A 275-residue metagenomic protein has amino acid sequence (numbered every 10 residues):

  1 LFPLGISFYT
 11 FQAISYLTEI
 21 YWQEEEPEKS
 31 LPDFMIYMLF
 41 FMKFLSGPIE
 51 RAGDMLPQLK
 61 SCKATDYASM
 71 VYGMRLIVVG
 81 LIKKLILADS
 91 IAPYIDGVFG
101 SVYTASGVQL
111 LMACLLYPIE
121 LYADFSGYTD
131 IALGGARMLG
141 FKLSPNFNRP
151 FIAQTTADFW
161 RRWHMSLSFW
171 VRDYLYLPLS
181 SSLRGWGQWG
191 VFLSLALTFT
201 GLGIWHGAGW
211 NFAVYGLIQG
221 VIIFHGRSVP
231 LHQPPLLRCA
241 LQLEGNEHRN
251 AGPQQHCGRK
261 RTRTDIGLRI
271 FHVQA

Functional and structural regions predicted by a protein language model:
L1-L236: Membrane-embedded transmembrane alpha-helical bundles that form the catalytic cores of multi-pass lipid-modifying
H232-A275: C-terminal helicase module of SF1/SF2 nucleic-acid helicases/translocases
